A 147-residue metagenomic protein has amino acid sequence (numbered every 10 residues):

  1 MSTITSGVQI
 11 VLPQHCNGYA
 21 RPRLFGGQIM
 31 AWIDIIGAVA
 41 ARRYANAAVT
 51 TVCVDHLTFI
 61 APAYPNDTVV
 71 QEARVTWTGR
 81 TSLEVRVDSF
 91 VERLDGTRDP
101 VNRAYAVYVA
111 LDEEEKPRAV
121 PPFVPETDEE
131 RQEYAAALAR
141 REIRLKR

Functional and structural regions predicted by a protein language model:
S2-I4, G37-L83, D99-N102: Hydrophobic beta-strand-centered segment that forms part of the acyl-chain substrate-binding groove
T3, V8, Y64-P65, T76-R147: HotDog/MaoC-like acyl-thioester-processing domains
I10-Q14: Membrane engagement elements in two modes
C16-A31: A conserved, well-ordered hydrophobic junction motif at loop->secondary-structure transitions
N17, A47-T50, H56, L94 (+2 more regions): Preference for short coil/turn "hinge" residues that link or interrupt alpha-helices
